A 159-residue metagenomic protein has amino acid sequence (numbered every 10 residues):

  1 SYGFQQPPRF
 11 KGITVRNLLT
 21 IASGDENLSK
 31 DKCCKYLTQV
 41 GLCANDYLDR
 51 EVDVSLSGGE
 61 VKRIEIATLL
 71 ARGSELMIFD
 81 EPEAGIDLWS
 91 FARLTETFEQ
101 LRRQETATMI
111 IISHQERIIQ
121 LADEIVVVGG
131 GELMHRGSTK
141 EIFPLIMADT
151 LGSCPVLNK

Functional and structural regions predicted by a protein language model:
F4-R9, E116: ABC ATPase nucleotide-binding domain signature
Q6, G12-S29: Q-loop/switch helix immediately C-terminal to the Walker
E65-I66: Hydrophobic anchor residue at the start of the ABC signature
L69-L70: ABC ATPase C-loop
E81-P82: Walker B catalytic motif
T97-I111, I119: Conserved catalytic loops of ABC-family nucleotide-binding domains
Q120-V127: Conserved catalytic segment of ABC-fold P-loop ATPases
E132-P155: Conserved beta-strand-loop-alpha-helix hinge in the C-terminal portion of ABC ATPase nucleotide-binding domains
